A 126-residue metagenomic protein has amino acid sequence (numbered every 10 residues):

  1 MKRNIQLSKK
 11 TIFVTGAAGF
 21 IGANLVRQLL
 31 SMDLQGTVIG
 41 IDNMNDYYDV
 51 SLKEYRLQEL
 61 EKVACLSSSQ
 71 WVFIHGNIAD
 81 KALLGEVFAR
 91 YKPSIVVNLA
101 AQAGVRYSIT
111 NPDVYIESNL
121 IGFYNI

Functional and structural regions predicted by a protein language model:
M1-I126: N-terminal Rossmann-like NAD(P)+-binding domain of SDR-like oxidoreductases, especially those catalyzing
